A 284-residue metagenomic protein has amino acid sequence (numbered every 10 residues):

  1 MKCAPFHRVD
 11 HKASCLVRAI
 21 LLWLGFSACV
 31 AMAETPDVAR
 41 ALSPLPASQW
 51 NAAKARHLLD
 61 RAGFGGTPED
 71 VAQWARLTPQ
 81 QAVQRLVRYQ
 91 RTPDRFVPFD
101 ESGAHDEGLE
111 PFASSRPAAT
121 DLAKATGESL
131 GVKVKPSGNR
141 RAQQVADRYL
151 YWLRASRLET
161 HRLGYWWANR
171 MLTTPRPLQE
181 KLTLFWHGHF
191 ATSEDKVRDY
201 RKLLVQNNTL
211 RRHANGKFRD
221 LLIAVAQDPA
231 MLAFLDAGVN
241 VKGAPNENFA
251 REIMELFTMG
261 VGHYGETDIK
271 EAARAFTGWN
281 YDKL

Functional and structural regions predicted by a protein language model:
M1-C15: N-terminal secretory signal peptides that target proteins for export/translocation
R18-A28: Bacterial N-terminal signal peptides
A31-A33: Boundary at the C-terminal end of the N-terminal hydrophobic targeting segment
D37-R40, V134, A142-Y149, T160-A168 (+1 more regions): Active-site substrate-binding loop specific to GH73 endo-beta-N-acetylglucosaminidase modules in bacterial autolysins
S43-V71: Mature N-terminal segment immediately following signal peptide/propeptide cleavage in secreted/periplasmic
L45-A53, L158, T173-L178, A244 (+1 more regions): Structural motif
G66-H213: N-terminal accessory alpha/beta regions
